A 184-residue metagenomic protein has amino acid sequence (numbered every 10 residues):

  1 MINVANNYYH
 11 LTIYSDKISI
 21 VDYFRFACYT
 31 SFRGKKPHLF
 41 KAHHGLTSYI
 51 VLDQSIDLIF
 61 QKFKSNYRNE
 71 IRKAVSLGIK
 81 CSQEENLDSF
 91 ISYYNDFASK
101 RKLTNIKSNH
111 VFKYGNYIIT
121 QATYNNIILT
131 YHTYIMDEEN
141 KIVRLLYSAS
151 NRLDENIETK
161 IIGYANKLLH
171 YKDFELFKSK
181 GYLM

Functional and structural regions predicted by a protein language model:
M1-L39, N140-M184: Acyl-donor binding region in acyl/amide transferases
I2-V4, T30, G34-H43, I50 (+1 more regions): A conserved beta-strand-loop-helix scaffold within acyl/acetyltransferase catalytic domains
I13-D16, I50-Q54: Short beta-strand-to-loop capping motifs
G45-L46, K62, K172-E175: Short, flexible segments with low predicted structural confidence
